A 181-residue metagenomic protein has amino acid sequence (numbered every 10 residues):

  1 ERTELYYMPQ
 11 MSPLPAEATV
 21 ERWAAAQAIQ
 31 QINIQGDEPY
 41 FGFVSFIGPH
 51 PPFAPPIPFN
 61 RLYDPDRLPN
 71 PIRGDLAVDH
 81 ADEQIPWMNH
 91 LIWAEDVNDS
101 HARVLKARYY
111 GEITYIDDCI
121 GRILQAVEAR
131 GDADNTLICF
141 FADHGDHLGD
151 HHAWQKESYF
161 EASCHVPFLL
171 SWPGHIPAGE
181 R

Functional and structural regions predicted by a protein language model:
E1-A26, Q30-R181: Active-site-proximal cap/lid insertion segments
